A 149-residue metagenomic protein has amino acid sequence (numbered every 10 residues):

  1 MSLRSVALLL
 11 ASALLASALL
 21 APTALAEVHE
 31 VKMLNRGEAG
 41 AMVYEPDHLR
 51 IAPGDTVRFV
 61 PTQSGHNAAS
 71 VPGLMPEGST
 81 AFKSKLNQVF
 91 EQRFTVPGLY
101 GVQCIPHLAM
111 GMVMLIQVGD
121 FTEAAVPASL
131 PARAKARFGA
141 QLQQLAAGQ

Functional and structural regions predicted by a protein language model:
M1-A11: Bacterial N-terminal signal peptides that target proteins for export
R4-S5, A18, V96: Residues at the start of alpha-helices and the adjacent loop-to-helix junctions
L9-A21: Bacterial N-terminal signal peptides
P22-Q149: Extracytoplasmic copper-binding redox domains, predominantly the cupredoxin/blue-copper superfamily
